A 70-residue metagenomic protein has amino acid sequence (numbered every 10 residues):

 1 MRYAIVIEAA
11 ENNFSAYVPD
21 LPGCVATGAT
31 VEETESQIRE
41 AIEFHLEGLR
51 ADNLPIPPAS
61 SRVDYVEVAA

Functional and structural regions predicted by a protein language model:
M1-Y3, S36-A70: Short, charged, surface-exposed hinge/linker loops at domain edges that act as mobile lids or interdomain connectors
V6-L21: Short aromatic-glycine-(Arg/Gly/Cys) micro-motifs in beta-strand/loop hairpins
S15, T27, R50-D52: Extended rod-forming repeat segments used as scaffolds/tethers
D20-G23, P58: Hydrophobic residues in alpha-helical membrane-spanning segments
P22-V31: A short, exposed loop/beta-hairpin motif centered on an aromatic-Gly-Thr core
